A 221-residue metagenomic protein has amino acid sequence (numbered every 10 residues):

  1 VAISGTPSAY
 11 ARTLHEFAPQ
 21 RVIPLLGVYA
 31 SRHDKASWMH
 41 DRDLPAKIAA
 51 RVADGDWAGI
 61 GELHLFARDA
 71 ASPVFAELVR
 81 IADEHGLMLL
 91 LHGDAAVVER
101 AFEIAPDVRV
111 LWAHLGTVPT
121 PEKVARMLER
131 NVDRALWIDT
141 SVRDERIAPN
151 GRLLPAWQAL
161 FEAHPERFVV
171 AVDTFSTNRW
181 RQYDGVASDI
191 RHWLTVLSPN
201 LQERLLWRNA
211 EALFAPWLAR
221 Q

Functional and structural regions predicted by a protein language model:
V1-A2, G61, L111, D139: Conserved beta-strand positions in the central sheet of alpha/beta enzyme cores
V1-S4, E166-R167, T177-Q221: Mid-to-C-terminal alpha-helical segments outside catalytic/metal-binding sites
T6-A9, Y29-H33, L65-R68, A95-V97 (+4 more regions): Solvent-exposed loop/turn segments at secondary-structure junctions within structured extracellular/periplasmic domains
S8-H15, L44-A49, V79, V98 (+4 more regions): Generic structural signal for well-ordered alpha-helices, preferentially at hydrophobic/aromatic core positions
S8-L90, W137, V142-E145: Active-site gating/metal-coordination segments in enzymes
V22, D69-V170: Catalytic pocket-lining loop regions of alpha/beta-barrel enzymes, especially the amidohydrolase/enolase/GH5 lineages
R32-H40, I147-R152, R179-D184: Short, flexible/disordered intra-domain loops and linkers
I60, A82, H114, I138 (+3 more regions): Conserved, mostly hydrophobic/aromatic
